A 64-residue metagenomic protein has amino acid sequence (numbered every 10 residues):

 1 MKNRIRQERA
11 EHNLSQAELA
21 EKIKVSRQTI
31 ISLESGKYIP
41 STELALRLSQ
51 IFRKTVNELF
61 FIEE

Functional and structural regions predicted by a protein language model:
N3-K22: Short basic helix-loop element that most often maps to the first helix and adjoining turn of HTH DNA-binding modules
E8, T42-E43: Short, Lys/Arg-enriched C-terminal cap helix and immediately downstream tail that follows
E18, T29, E58: Residues in the helix-turn-helix
V25-Y38: Recognition helix of helix-turn-helix/homeodomain-like DNA-binding domains that insert into the DNA major groove
E43-E58: DNA major-groove recognition helix of helix-turn-helix/homeodomain DNA-binding modules
F60-E64: Short amphipathic recognition helices of helix-turn-helix/homeodomain-type DNA-binding modules
